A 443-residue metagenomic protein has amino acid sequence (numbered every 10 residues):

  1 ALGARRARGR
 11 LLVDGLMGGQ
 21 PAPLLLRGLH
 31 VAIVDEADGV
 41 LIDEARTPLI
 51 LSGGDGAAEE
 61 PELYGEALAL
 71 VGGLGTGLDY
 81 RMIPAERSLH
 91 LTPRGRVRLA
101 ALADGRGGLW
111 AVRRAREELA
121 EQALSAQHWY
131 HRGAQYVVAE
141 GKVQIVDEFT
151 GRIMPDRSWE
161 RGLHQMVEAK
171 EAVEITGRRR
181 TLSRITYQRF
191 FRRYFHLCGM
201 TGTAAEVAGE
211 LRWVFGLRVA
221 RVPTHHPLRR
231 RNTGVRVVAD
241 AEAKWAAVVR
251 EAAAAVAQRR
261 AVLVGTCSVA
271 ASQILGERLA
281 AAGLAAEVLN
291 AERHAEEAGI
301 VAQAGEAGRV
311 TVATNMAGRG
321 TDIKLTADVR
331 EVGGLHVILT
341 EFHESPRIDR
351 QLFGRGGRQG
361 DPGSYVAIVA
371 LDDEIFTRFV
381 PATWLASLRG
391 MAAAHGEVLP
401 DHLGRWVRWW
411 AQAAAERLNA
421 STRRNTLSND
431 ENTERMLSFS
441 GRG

Functional and structural regions predicted by a protein language model:
A1-L371, I375-E397, R405-G443: Conserved P-loop NTPase motor core
P400: Short, charged, surface-exposed loops that flank catalytic or proteolytic processing sites
